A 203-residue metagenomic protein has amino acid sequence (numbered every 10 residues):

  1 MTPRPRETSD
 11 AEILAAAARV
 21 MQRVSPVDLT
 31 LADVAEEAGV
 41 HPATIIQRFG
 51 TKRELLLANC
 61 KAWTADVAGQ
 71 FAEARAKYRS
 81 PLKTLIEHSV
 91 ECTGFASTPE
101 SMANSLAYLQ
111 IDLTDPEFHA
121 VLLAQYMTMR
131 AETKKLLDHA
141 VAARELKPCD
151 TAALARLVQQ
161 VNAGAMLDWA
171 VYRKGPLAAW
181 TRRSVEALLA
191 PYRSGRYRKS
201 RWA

Functional and structural regions predicted by a protein language model:
S9-A18, V34, N59-W63, V67 (+1 more regions): Generic hydrophobic, amphipathic alpha-helix propensity
E12, R19-E54, A58: Helix-turn-helix
G50-E54, A58, A76-S80, S97 (+5 more regions): Residues in soluble alpha-helical coiled-coils and helical-bundle/repeat scaffolds
A58, G69-M102, L154-V158, R182 (+1 more regions): Hydrophobic alpha-helical connector segments
A68, T98-L106, P116-A142, A153-R156 (+2 more regions): Amphipathic alpha-helical packing segments from all-alpha helical-bundle domains
A74, V90-A96, N104-T114, A187-P191: Helix-loop "lid/cap" segments that line or gate small-molecule binding pockets
I86-E87, E91, R130-H139, Q160-V161 (+1 more regions): C-terminal peripheral helix-coil segments that are non-catalytic and often amphipathic
